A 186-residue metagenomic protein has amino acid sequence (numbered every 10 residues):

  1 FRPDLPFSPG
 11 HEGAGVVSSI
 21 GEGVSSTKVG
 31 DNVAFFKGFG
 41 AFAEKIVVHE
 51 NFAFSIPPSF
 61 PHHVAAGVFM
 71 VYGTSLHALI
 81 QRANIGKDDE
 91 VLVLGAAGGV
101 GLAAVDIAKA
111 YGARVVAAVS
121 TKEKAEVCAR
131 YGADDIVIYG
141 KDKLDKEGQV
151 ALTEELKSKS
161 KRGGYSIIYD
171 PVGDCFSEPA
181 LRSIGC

Functional and structural regions predicted by a protein language model:
F1-A14, E22: N-terminal glycine-rich beta->alpha transition that marks the start or flank of a dinucleotide-binding site
G10, G101-L102: N-terminal Rossmann-fold NAD(P) dinucleotide-binding loop
E12, D31-N32, K45, E90 (+1 more regions): Residue-level marker of beta-strand positions
A14-G38: A glycine-/small-residue-rich N-terminal strand-loop-strand element that serves as the cofactor-binding glycine loop
K37-E50: A structural motif shared across PLP-dependent enzymes of the aminotransferase-like
P58-Q81, K87, L94-A97, A103 (+1 more regions): A glycine-rich, Thr/Ser-enriched phosphate-binding loop motif common to dinucleotide/cofactor-binding enzymes
G86, I184-G185: Helix-to-beta-strand junctions that scaffold the AdoMet/dcAdoMet cofactor pocket in Class I SAM-dependent enzymes
V93, K109-P179: Adenosine-nucleotide cofactor-binding segment
